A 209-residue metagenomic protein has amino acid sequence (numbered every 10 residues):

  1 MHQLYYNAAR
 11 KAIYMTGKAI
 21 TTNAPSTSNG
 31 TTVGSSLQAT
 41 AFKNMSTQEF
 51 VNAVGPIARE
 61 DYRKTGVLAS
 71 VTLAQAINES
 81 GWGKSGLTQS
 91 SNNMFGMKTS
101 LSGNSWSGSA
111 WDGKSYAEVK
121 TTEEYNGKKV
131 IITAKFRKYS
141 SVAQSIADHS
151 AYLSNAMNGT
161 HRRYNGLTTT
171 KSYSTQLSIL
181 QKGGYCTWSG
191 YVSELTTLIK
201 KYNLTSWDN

Functional and structural regions predicted by a protein language model:
H2-N209: Catalytic cores of secreted/periplasmic lytic hydrolases that degrade extracellular macromolecules
